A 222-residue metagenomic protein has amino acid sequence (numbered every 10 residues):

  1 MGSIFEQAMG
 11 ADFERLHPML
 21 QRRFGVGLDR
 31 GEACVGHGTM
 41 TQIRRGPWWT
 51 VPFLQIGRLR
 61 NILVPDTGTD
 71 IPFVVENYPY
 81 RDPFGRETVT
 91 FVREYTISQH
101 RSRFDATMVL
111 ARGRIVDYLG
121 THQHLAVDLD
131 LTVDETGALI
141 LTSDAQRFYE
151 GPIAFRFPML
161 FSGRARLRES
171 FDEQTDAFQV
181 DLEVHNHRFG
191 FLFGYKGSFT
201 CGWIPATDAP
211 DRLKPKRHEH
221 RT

Functional and structural regions predicted by a protein language model:
G2-L182, Y195: Soluble ligand-binding/transfer domains with enclosed cavities or grooves
V180-T222: C-terminal structured interaction module
